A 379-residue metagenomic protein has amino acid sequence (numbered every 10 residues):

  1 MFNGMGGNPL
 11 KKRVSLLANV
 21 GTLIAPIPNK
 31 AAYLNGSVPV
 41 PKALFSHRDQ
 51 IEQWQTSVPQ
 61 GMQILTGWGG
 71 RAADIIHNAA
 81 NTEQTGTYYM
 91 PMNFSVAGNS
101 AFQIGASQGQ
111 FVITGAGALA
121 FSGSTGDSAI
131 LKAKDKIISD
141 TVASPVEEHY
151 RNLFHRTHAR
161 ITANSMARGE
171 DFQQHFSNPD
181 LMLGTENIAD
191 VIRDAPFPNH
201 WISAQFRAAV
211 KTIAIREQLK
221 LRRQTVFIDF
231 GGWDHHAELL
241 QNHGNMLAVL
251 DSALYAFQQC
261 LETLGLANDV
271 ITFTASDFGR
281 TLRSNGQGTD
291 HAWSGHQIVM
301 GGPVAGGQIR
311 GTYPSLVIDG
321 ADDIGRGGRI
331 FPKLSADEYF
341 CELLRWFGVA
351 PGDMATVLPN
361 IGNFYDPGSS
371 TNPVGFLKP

Functional and structural regions predicted by a protein language model:
M1-D251, Q259-C260, Q308-P379: Feature for exported/extracytoplasmic and membrane-associated proteins, marking the mature portion
R13-S15, I271, H296: Proline-centered loop/turn at the N-terminus of a beta-strand
K220, G265-N268, T289-W293, G302 (+2 more regions): A structural signal for short secondary-structure junctions
R223-T225, A267-D269, A275, A292-G295 (+1 more regions): Active-site lining segments that contact anionic ligands and/or coordinate catalytic metals
I228-G231, F273-A275, M300: Generic beta-strand/beta-sheet core signal
L254, C260-G286: Metal-dependent active-site segment of extracytoplasmic phospho-/sulfohydrolases and closely related
S276-Q308: Histidine-centered active-site microenvironments of extracellular/periplasmic hydrolases and transferases
